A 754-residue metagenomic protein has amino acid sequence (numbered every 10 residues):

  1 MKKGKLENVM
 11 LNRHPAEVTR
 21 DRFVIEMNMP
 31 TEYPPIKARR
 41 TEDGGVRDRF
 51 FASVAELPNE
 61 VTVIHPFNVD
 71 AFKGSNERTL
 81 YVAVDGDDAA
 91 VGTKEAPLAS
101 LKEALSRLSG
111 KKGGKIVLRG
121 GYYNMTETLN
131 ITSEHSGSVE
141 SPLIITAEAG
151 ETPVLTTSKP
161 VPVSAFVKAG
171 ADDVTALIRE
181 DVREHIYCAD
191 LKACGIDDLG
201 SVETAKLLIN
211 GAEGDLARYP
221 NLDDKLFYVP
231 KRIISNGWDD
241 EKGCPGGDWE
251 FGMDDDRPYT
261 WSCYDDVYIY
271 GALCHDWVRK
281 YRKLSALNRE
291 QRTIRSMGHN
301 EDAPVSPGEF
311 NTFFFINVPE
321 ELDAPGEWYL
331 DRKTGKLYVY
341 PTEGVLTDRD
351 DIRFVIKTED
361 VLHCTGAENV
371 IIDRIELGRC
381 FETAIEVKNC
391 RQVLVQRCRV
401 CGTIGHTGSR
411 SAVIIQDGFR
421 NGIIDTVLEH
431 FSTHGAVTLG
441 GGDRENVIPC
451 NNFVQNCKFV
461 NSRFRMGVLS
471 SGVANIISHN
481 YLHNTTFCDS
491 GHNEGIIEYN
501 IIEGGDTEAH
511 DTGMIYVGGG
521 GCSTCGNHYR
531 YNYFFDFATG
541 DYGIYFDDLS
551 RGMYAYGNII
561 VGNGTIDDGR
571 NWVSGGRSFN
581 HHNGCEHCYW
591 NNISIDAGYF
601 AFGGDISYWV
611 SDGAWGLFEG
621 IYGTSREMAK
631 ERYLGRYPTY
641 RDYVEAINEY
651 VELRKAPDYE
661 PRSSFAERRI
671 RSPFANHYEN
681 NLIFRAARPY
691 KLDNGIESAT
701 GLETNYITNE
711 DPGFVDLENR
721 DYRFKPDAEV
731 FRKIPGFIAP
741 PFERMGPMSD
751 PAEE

Functional and structural regions predicted by a protein language model:
M1-F67: Beta-rich interaction/scaffold domains
R39-T41, Y270-C274, V715: A generic structural motif
A52, Y219-P220, T342-E343, F600 (+1 more regions): Residue-level structural signal for beta-strand termini and adjacent loop
I64-F72, A104, F665: A short, compositionally biased domain-edge/stem linker segment
N76-N389, L394, C401-I414, E619-A656 (+2 more regions): Extracellular polysaccharide-degrading/modifying enzymes targeting complex plant/algal/animal polysaccharides
T128, S138, E382-E386, C401-Q416 (+2 more regions): Glycine- and acidic/polar-rich repeat regions and solenoidal domains
